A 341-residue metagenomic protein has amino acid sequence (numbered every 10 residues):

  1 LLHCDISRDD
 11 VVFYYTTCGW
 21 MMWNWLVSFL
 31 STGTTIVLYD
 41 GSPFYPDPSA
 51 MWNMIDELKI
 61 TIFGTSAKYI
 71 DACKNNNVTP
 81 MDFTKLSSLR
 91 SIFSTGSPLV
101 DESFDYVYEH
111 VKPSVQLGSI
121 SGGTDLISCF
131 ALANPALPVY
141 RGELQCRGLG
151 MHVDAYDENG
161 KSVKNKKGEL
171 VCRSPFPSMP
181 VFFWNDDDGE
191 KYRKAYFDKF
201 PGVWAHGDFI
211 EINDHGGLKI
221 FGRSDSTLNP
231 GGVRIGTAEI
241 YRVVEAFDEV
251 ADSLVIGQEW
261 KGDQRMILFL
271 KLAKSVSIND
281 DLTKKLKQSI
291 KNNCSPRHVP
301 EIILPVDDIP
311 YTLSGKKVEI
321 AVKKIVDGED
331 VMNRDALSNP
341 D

Functional and structural regions predicted by a protein language model:
L1-V11, W20-T61, N76: Conserved AMP-binding/adenylation subdomain of ANL enzymes
R8, L26, S31-T34, I60-T65 (+3 more regions): Gly/Ser/Thr-rich phosphate-binding loop
Y14-Y15, Y39-G41, S94-T95, Y156-E158 (+7 more regions): Thr-Gly-centered strand-to-loop micro-motif
F44, D56, F63, F176 (+8 more regions): AMP-binding/adenylate-forming catalytic core of the ANL superfamily
S88, E249-D252, I302, D308: Glycine-centered tight turns that cap/initiate beta-strands
R141-R147, A195-G202: Short Gly/Pro-enriched turn/cap motifs at secondary-structure boundaries
G148, K161-F197, I235, D330: Conserved ATP/PPi-binding loop(s) of AMP-dependent carboxylate-activating enzymes
P310, I325-D341: Acidic/polar alpha-helix N-cap and adjacent early helical turns within long charge-rich amphipathic helices/linkers
